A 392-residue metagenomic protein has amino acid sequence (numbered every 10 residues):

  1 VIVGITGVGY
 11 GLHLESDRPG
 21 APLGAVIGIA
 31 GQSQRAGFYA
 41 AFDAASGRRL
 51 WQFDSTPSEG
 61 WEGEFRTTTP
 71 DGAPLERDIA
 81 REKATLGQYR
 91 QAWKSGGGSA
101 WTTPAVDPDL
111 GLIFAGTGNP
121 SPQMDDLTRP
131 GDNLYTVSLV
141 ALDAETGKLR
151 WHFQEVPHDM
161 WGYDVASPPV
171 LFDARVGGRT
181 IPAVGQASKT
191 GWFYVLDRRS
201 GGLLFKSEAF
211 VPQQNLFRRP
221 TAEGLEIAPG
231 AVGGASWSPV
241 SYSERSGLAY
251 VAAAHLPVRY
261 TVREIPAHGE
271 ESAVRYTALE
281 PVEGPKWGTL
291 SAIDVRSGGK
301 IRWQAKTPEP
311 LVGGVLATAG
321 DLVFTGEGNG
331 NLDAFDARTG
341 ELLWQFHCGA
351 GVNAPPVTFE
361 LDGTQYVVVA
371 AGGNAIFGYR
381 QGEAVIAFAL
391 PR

Functional and structural regions predicted by a protein language model:
V1, G111-L112, W192, G247-L248 (+2 more regions): Generic structural signal for coil-to-beta-strand starts
I2-G4, A115, Q186, V251 (+2 more regions): Residue position within the beta-strands of beta-propeller blades
G11-L12: Chalcogenol-based redox active-site neighborhoods
E15-V26, Q32, Y39-K94, D126-V165 (+4 more regions): Extracytoplasmic/lumenal domain signature
G98-D107, V170-G178, G234-R245, V315-A317 (+1 more regions): Structural signature of eukaryotic scaffold interfaces centered on beta-propeller domains
G111-A115, A305: Anion-binding catalytic surfaces of enzymes that hydrolyze or transfer phosphate/sulfate esters
L204, E244-A254: Membrane-proximal interfacial segments on either side of biological membranes
